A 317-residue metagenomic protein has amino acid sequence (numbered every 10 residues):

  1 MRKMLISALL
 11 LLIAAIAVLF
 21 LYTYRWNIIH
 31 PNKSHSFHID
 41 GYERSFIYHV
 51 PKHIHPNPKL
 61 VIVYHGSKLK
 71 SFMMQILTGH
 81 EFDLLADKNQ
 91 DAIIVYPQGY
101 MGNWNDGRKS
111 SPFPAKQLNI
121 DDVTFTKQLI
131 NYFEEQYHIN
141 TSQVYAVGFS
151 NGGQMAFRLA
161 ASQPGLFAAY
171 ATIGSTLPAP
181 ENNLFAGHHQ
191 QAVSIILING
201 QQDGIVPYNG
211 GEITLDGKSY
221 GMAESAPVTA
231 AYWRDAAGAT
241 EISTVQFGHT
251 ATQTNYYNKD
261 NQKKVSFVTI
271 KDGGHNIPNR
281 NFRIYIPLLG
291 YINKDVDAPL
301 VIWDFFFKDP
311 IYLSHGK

Functional and structural regions predicted by a protein language model:
K3-L60, Q75-H80, L84, A92 (+13 more regions): A domain-start/cap signature at the N-terminus of enzymes
V63-G66, Y96, T269: Structural cue for short, hydrophobic secondary-structure segments
G66-K70, G273: Active-site glycine-rich loops that stabilize anionic/oxyanionic intermediates across multiple enzyme folds
S71-I76, N105-K109, F157-L159, E181-F185 (+2 more regions): Short, solvent-exposed loop/turn and secondary-structure capping segments
Q98-D121: Cap/lid segment of the alpha/beta-hydrolase catalytic domain
G99, Q201-G204, K271-G274: Acidic beta-to-alpha connecting loop that harbors the catalytic carboxylate
P114-Y137: Alpha/beta-hydrolase active-site loop
A168-A251, Y256-N261: The feature captures the conserved acid-bearing segment of alpha/beta-hydrolase catalytic domains
